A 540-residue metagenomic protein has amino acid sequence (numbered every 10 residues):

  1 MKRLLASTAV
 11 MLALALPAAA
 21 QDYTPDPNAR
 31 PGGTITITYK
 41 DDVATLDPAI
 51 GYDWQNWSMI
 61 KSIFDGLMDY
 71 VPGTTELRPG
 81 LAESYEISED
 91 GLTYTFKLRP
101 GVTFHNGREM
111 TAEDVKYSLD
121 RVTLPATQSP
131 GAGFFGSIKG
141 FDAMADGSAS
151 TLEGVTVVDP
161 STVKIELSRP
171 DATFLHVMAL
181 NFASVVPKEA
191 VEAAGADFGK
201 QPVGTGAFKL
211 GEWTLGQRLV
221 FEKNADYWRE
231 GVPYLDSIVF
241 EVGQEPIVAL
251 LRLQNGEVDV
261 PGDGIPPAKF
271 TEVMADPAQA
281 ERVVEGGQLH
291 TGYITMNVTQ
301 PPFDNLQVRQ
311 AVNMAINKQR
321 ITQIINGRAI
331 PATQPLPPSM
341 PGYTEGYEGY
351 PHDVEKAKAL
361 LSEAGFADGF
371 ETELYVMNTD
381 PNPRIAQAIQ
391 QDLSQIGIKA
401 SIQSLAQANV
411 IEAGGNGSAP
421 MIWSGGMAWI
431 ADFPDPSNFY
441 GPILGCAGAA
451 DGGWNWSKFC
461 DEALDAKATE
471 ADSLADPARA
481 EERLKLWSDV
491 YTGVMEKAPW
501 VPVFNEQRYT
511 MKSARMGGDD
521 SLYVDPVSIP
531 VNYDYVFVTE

Functional and structural regions predicted by a protein language model:
D26, A172, T214, A315-E345 (+2 more regions): Detector for C-terminal structural segments
T36, T111-D120, P160-E166, G206-A207 (+8 more regions): Alpha-helical secondary-structure segments
T38-E89, D120, Q201-G204: N-terminal lobe/hinge region of extracytoplasmic solute-binding protein
K40, Q128, A132, E230-V232 (+5 more regions): Local pocket/hinge segments that shape ligand/substrate recognition
D41-W57, L81, R108, G131 (+3 more regions): A structural "hinge/loop" feature
E83-G131, K164, R252, P302: Aromatic- and charge-enriched surface segment that lines or borders ligand/interaction sites
K97, D114-K116, T123, T127 (+1 more regions): Surface-exposed binding/hinge segments that line and control ligand-binding clefts or catalytic entry sites
A196-G199, A225-E272, K399: Ligand-site clamp/hinge motif
